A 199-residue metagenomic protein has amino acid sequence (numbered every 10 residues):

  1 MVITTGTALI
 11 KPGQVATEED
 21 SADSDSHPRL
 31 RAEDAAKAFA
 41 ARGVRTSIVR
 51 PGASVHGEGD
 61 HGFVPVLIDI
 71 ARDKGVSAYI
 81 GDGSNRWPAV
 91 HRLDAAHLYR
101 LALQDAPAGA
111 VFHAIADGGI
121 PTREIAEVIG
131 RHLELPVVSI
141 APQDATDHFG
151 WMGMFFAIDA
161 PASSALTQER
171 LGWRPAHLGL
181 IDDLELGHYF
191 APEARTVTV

Functional and structural regions predicted by a protein language model:
M1-H27: Conserved Rossmann-fold NAD(P)-dependent oxidoreductase catalytic core, especially the SDR/UDP-sugar
L30, V55-V66, D73, L101-F112 (+1 more regions): Glycine/proline-rich active-site loop of Rossmann-fold NAD(P)-dependent oxidoreductases
D34-E58: Conserved beta-loop-beta element that borders a ligand/cofactor-binding pocket
D69-V90: A conserved pocket-lining segment of Rossmann-fold NAD(P)-dependent short-chain dehydrogenase/reductase
P88-A95, A106: A conserved structural motif in NAD(P)-dependent oxidoreductases
L98-M152, V197-V199: Mid/C-terminal beta-alpha module of Rossmann-like enzyme folds, strongest in SDR-family dehydrogenases/epimerases
E127, D147-R174, F190: Conserved C-terminal active-site "lid" loop/helix of NAD(P)H-dependent oxidoreductases that clamps the redox cofactor
L178-V199: Amphipathic terminal alpha-helices
